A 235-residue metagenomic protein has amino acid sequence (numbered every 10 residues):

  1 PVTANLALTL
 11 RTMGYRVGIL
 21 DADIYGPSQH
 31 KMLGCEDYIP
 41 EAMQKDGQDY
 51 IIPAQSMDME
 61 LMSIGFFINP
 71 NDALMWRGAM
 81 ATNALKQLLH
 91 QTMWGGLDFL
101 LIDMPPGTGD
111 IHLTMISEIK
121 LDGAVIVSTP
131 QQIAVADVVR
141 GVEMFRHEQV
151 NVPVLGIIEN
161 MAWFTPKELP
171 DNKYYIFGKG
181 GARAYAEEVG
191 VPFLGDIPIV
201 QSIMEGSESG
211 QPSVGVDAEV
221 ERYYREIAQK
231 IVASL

Functional and structural regions predicted by a protein language model:
V2, L6: Hydrophobic positions on the alpha1 helix immediately C-terminal to the Walker A/P-loop
A7, R11, I116: Gly/Ala-rich phosphate-binding loop of Rossmann-like dinucleotide-binding domains, activating on the conserved
M13-N71: Phosphate-binding loop that captures ATP/GTP phosphates
D21, Q29, M62, L85 (+6 more regions): Residue-level signature of catalytic and energy-coupling elements of molecular machines, predominantly ATP/GTP-dependent
G65-M115: Phosphate-binding/switch loop-helix module in NTP-utilizing enzymes
W94, D98-F99, P105-D196, Q201-E205: Conserved catalytic-core segment of NTP-binding enzymes
S207-V220: C-terminal boundary of histidine-terminating zinc-finger modules
A228-L235: Short, hydrophobic alpha-helical segments
